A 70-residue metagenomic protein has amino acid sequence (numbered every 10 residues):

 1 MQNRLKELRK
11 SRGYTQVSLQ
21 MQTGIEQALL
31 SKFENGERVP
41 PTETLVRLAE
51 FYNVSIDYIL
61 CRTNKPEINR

Functional and structural regions predicted by a protein language model:
M1-S11: A short, Lys/Arg-rich alpha-helix, primarily the initiator
L5, Q16, Q27, T42-L45: Helix-turn-helix DNA-binding elements, focusing on the entry/boundary residues of the two helices that contact DNA
R9, Q20, A49: The alpha-helix within a helix-turn-helix
S11, E43, L60-R70: Short, charged recognition helix plus adjacent turn of helix-turn-helix-like nucleic-acid-binding domains
G13-K32: Short alpha-helical DNA-recognition segment
G24, E43-Y58: DNA major-groove recognition helix of helix-turn-helix/homeodomain DNA-binding modules
E37-E50, P66-I68: Short, basic-rich loop-to-helix N-cap that marks the start of a DNA-contacting helix
